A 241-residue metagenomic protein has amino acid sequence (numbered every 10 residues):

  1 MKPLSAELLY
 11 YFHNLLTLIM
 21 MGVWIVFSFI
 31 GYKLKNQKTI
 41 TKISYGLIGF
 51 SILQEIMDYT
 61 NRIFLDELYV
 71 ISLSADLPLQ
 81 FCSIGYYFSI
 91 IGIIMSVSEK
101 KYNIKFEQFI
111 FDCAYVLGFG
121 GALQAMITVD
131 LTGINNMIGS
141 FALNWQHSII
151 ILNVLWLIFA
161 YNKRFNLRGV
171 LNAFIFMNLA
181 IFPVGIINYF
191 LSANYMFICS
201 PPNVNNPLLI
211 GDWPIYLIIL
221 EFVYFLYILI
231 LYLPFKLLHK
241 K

Functional and structural regions predicted by a protein language model:
M1-Y45: N-terminal topogenic module of multi-pass integral membrane proteins
L4-M20, R168, N172-L179, Y189-L229: Membrane-interface transmembrane-helix boundary segments in multi-pass integral membrane proteins
L15-V23, P78-F88, A114, I127 (+1 more regions): Membrane-embedded alpha-helical segments of multi-pass membrane proteins, especially the transmembrane helices
W24-I30, S89-I91, I149-R168: Alpha-helical transmembrane segments in multipass membrane proteins, preferentially the mid-helix core
G31-S44, M95-I110, A160-L171, K240-K241: Membrane-interface helix-boundary motifs at transmembrane edges
I56-L68, M126-N135: Juxtamembrane "helix-exit" motif on the non-cytosolic side of transmembrane helices
E67-F81, N135-W145: Non-cytosolic membrane-interface motifs at loop->transmembrane helix junctions
I91-I158: Membrane-proximal helix-loop-helix units in multi-pass membrane proteins
